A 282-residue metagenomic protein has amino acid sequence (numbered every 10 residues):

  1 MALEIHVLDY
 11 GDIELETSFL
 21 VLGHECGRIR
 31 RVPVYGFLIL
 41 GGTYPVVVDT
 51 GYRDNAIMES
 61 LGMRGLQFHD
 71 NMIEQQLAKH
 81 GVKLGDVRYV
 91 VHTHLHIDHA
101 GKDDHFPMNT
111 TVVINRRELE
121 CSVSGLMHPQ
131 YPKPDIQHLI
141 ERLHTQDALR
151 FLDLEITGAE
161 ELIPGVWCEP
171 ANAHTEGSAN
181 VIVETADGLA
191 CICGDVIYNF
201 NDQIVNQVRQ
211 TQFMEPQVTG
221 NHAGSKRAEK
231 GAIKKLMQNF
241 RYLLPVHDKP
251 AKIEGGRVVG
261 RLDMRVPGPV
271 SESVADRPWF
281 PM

Functional and structural regions predicted by a protein language model:
M1-I5, L40-P45, G158-W167, T185-L189: Beta-strand-turn-beta hairpins that frame and shape the catalytic cleft of phosphate-ester-processing enzymes
I5, I39, D49, V87 (+7 more regions): Divalent metal-coordination and catalytic microenvironments
D12-Q75, K79, N180-G194: Conserved beta-strand hairpin/beta-sheet module of binuclear metal-dependent hydrolase folds, prominently
Y52, I97, E118, Y198 (+1 more regions): Short, glycine/acidic-enriched loop or turn micro-motifs at the edges of active sites
A56, P129-Y131, T157-E160, P170 (+1 more regions): Metallo-beta-lactamase
M63-I114: Active-site metal-binding motif and surrounding structural segment of the metallo-beta-lactamase
F68-N71, Q76-V82, D86, R116-P170 (+3 more regions): Metallo-beta-lactamase
D248, K252-M282: Short hairpin/turn module used for nucleic-acid contact or packing/dimerization
